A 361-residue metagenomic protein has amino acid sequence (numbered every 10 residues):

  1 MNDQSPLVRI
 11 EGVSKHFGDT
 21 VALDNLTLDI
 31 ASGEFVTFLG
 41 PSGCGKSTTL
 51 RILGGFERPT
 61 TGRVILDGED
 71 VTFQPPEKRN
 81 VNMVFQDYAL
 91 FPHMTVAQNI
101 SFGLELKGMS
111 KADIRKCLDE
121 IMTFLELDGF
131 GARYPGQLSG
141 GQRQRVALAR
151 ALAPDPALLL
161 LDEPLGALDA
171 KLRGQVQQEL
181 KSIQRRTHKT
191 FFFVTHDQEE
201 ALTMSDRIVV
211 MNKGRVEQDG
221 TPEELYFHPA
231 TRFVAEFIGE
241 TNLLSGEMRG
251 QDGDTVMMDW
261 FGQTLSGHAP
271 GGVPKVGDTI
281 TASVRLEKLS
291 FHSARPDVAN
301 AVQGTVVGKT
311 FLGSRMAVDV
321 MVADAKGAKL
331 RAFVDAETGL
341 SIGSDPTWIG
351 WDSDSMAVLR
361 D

Functional and structural regions predicted by a protein language model:
F35, Q74-F233: ABC ATPase nucleotide-binding domains
L39-P41: The feature captures the beta-strand-to-loop junction immediately N-terminal to the Walker
G54: Helix-to-loop junction immediately C-terminal to a conserved catalytic motif
T60-R63, D113, K213, S245: Conserved coupling/switch loops of ABC nucleotide-binding domains, chiefly the family-specific signature
G62-D70: Conserved ABC transporter NBD signature motif
T241, G250-D361: Non-catalytic connector elements of ABC transporters
